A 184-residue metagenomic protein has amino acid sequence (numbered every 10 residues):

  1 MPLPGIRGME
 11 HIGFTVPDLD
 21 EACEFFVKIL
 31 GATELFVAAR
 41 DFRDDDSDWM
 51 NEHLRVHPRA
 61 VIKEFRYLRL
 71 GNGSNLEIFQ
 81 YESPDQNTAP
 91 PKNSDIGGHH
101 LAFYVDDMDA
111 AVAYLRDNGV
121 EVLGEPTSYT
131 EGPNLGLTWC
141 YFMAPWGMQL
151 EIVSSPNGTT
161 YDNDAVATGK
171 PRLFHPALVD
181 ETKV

Functional and structural regions predicted by a protein language model:
M1-G5, F14, V37, L76 (+2 more regions): Vicinal oxygen chelate
M9, F65-L68, G73-I78, G98 (+1 more regions): Short, structured motif recognition centered on aromatic/hydrophobic residues
M9-H11, I96-H100, L137: Short, solvent-exposed beta-strand edge segments and adjacent coil->beta transition regions
T15-G73, A110, D117, P133-L135: Core segments of cupin and vicinal oxygen chelate
D45-D46, P84-A89, E131: A short, acidic/glycine-rich surface segment
K92-S94, A113: Long, charged/polar, surface-exposed segments that mediate recognition or autoinhibition
